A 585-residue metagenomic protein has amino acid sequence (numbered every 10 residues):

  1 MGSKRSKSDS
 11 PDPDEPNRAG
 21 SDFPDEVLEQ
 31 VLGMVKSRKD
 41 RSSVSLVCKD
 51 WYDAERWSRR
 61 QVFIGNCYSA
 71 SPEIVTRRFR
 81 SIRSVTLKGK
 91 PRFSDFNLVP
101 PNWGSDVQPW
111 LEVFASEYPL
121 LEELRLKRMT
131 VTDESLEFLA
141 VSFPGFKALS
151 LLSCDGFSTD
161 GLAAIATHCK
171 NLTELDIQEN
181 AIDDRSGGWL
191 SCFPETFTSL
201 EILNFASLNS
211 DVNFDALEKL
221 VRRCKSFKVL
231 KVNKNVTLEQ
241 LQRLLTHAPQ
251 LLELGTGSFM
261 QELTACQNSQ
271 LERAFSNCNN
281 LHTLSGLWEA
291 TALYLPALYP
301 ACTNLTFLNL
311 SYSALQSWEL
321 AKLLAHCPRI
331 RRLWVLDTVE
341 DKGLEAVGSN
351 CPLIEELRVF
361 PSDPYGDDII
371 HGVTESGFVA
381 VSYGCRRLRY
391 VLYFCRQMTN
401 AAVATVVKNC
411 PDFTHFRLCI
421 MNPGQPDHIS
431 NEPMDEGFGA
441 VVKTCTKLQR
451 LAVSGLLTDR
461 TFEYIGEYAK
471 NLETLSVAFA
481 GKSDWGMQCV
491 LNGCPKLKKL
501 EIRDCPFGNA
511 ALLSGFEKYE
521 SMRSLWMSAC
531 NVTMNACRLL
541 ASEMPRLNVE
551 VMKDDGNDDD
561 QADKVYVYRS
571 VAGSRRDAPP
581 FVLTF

Functional and structural regions predicted by a protein language model:
M1-T283, A292-F307, S317, A321-L324 (+5 more regions): N-terminal adaptor-interaction module of cullin-RING ubiquitin ligase components
G20, P24, W103, R128 (+7 more regions): Residue-level marker of regulatory loop/turn positions in helix-turn-helix DNA-binding domains and in histidine
K90, M129, C154-D155, N180 (+14 more regions): Conserved "Asn-ladder"/turn position within leucine-rich repeats
P119-L120, G145, R223-S226, N277-N280 (+7 more regions): Short, surface-exposed connector motifs at secondary-structure boundaries
D160, R185, L263-C266, E319-L320 (+6 more regions): Short, charged, surface-exposed secondary-structure boundary motifs
W334-D337, A346, I354-Q397, A402-F507: Eukaryotic tandem repeat interaction scaffolds
E501-D504, E517-T584: Leucine-rich repeat domain C-terminal region
